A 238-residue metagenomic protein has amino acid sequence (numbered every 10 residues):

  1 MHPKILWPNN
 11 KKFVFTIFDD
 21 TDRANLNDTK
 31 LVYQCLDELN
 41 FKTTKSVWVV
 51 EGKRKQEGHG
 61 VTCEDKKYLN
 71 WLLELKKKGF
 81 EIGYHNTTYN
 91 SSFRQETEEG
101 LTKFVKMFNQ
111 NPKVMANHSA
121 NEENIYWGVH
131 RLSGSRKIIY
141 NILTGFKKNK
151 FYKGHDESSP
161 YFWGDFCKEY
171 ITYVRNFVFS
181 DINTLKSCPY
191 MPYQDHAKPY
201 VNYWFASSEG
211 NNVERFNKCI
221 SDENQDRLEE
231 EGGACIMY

Functional and structural regions predicted by a protein language model:
M1-F205, V213-Y238: Catalytic alpha-helical scaffold of carbohydrate-active enzymes acting on polysaccharides/glycoconjugates
